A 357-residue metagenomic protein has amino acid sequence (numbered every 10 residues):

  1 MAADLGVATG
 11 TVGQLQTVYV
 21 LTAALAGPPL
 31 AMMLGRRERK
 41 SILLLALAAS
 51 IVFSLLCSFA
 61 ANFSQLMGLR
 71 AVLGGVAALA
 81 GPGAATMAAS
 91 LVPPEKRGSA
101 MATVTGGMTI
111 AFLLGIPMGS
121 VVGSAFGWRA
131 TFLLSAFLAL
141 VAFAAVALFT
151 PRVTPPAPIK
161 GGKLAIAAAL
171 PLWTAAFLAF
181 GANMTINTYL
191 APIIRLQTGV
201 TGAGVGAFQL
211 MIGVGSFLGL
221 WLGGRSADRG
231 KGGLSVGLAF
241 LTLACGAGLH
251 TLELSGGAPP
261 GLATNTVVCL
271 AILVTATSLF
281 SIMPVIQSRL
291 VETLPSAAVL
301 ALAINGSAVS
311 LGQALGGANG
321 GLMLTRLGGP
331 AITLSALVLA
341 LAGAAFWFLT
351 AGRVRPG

Functional and structural regions predicted by a protein language model:
G6, E38, F59-Q65, G199 (+1 more regions): Helix-breaking motifs and short loop linkers at transmembrane-helix boundaries and internal kinks in secondary membrane
L25-A61: Conserved MFS/SLC helix-loop-helix module at the cytosolic interface between two early adjacent transmembrane helices
A26-R39, G219-G232, L324: Helix-to-loop junctions at the C-terminal end of transmembrane segments in multipass secondary transporters
F53-L56, S64-L73, T266-V274: Paired small-residue
F63, L69-G107: Cytoplasmic helix-loop-helix junction between adjacent transmembrane helices in 12-TM secondary transporters
Q65, P94-L148: Helix-loop-helix hairpin linking two adjacent transmembrane segments in secondary transporters
G233-V285: C-terminal transmembrane helical hairpin of 12-TM major facilitator-type secondary transporters
T293-G328, A336: A late C-terminal transmembrane helix in Major Facilitator Superfamily
